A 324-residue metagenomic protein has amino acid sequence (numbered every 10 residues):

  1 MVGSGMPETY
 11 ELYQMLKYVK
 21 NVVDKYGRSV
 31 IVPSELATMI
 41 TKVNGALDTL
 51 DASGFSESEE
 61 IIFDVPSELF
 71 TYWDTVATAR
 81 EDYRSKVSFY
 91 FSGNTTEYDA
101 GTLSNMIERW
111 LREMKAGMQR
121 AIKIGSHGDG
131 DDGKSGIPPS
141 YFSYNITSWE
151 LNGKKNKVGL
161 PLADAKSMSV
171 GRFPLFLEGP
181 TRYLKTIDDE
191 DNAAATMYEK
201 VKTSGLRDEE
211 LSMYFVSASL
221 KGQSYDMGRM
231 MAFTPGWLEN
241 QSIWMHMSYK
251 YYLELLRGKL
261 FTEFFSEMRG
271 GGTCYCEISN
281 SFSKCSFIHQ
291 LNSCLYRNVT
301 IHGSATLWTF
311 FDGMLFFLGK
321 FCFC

Functional and structural regions predicted by a protein language model:
M1-C324: Acidic, mature catalytic/reactive cores of soluble proteins
